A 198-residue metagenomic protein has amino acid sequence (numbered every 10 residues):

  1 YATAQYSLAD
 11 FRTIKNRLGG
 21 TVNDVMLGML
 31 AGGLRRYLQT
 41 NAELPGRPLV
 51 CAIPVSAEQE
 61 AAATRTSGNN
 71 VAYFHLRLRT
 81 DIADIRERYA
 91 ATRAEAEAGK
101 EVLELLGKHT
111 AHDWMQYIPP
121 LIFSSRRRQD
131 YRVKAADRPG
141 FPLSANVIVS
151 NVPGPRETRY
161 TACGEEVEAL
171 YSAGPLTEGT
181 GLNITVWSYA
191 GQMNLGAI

Functional and structural regions predicted by a protein language model:
Y1-S56: Gly/Ser/Thr-rich phosphate-binding loops and adjoining beta-strand/alpha-helix segments that form adenosine-phosphate
Y1-T3, A63-P155: Helical lid/core segments from catalytic subdomains that handle acyl or acyl-like groups
Y6, F74, L195-I198: Short, hydrophobic beta-strand segments
V25-M26, L30, T92, V149 (+1 more regions): Short strand-loop-helix active-site module centered on a catalytic nucleophile
G32, S56-E60, D81, G154-R156 (+1 more regions): Short, glycine-/Ser/Thr-/acidic-enriched flexible segments
R36, A57-A61, Q129-A136, A169: Glycine-rich, charged/polar anion/phosphate-binding loops that engage phosphate groups from diverse ligands
L38, C51-R65, R77-R79: Extended beta-strand-rich architecture
G140-I198: Low-complexity, glycine/alanine/valine/leucine- and proline-rich hydrophobic stretches
